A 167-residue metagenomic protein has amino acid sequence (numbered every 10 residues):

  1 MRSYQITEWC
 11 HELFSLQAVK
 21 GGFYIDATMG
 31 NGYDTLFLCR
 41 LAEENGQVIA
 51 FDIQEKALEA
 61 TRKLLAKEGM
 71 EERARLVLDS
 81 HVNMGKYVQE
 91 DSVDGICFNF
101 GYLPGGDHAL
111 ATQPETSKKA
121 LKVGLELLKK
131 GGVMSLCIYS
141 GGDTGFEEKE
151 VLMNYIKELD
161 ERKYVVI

Functional and structural regions predicted by a protein language model:
M1-G22, Y33-L36, R40: S-adenosyl-L-methionine
V19-G22, K86-G95: A short acidic, Gly/Pro-enriched loop at the edge of an enzyme's catalytic core that lines a small-molecule cofactor
T28, A120, L127-I138: Conserved beta-strand signature within the Rossmann-like core of class I S-adenosyl-L-methionine
A42-E43, M70, L128-K130: Helix-to-beta-strand junctions that scaffold the AdoMet/dcAdoMet cofactor pocket in Class I SAM-dependent enzymes
Q47-D52: Conserved SAM-binding motif I beta-strand of class I
E59-D91: S-adenosyl-L-methionine
Y87, G142-I167: Class I S-adenosyl-L-methionine
C97-A120: Mobile active-site "lid"/loop adjacent to the S-adenosyl-L-methionine
